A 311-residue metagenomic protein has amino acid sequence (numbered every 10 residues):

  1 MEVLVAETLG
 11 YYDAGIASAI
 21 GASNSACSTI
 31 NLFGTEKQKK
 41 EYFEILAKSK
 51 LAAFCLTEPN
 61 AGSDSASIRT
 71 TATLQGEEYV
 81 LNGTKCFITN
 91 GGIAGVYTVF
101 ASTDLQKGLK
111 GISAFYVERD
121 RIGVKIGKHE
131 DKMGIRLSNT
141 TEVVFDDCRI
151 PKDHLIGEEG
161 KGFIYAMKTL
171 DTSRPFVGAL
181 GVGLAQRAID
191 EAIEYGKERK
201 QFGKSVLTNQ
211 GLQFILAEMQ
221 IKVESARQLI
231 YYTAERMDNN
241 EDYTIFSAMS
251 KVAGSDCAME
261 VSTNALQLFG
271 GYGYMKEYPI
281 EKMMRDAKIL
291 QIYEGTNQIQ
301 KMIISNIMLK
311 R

Functional and structural regions predicted by a protein language model:
M1-Y12, I16-A17, G21, F33-Q38 (+5 more regions): Alpha-helical interface subdomain recognition
A6-G10, A101, V117-I122, D146-R149: Short Ser/Thr-interspersed hydrophobic loop/turn segments at strand-loop and sheet-helix junctions that line or gate
I20, E78, N82-I126: A short core secondary-structure module
K48-T57: A short, Trp-centered hydrophobic/proline-enriched beta-strand micro-motif
A61-D64, L74, Y79, I88: Hydrophobic, small-residue-rich alpha-helical packing segments that form membrane-like cores
D64-A66, N90-G95, G108-G111, R136-S138 (+1 more regions): Short glycine/proline-enriched turns and hinge-like loops at secondary-structure junctions
D120-P151: Flexible, small-/acidic-enriched active-site or ligand-binding loops
D146-Y165: Long, acidic (Asp/Glu-rich), low-complexity accessory segments flanking structured domains
